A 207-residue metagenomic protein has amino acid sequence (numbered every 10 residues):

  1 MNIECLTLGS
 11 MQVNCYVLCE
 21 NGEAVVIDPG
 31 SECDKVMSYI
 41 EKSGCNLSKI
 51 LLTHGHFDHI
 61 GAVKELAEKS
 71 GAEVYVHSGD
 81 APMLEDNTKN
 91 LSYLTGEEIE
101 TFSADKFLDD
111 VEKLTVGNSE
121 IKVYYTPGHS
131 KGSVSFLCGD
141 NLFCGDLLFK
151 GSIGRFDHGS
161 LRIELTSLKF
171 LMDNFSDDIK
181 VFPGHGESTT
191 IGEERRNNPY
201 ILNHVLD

Functional and structural regions predicted by a protein language model:
M1-S43, S135-G145: Conserved beta-strand hairpin/beta-sheet module of binuclear metal-dependent hydrolase folds, prominently
E4, L51, Y75, K106-L108 (+3 more regions): Hydrophobic/aromatic beta-strand patches that form the interior of the parallel beta-sheet core in alpha/beta enzyme
L6-T7, E97, S103-D105, Y125-P127: Short Gly/Pro-enriched turn/cap motifs at secondary-structure boundaries
M11-Q12, E32, H56, D80 (+3 more regions): A generic "binding-loop/recognition-motif" signal
N14-Y16, K106, V111-E112, V134 (+1 more regions): Residue-level detector of beta-strand structural context in well-folded domains
A24, N90-Y93, E120-D207: Metallo-beta-lactamase
V25-I27, K49-L51, V123: Short catalytic-loop micro-motif centered on adjacent basic/acidic residues
E32-T115, Y200: Active-site HxH/HxHxD metal-binding segment of metal-dependent hydrolases
